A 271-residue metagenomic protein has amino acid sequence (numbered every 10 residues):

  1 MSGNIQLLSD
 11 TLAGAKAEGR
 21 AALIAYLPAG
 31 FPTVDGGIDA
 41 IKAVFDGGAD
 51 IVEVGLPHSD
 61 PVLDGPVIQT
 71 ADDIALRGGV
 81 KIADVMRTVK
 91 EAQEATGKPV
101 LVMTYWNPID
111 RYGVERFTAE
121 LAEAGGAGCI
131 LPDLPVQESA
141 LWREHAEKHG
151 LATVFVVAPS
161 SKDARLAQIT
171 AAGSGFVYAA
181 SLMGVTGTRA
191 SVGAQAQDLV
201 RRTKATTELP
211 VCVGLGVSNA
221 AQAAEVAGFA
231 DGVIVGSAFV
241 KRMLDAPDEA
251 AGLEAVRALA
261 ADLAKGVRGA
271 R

Functional and structural regions predicted by a protein language model:
M1-I24, V89-E94, R271: N-terminal amphipathic alpha-helix/helix-capping segment at the start of soluble metabolic enzymes
S2-G3, A40, F45, I51 (+3 more regions): Active-site beta->alpha loop and helix N-cap motifs at the rims of alpha/beta catalytic domains
G3, V85, R201-L209, S218-G228 (+1 more regions): Alpha/beta catalytic cores of nucleotide-metabolism and tRNA/nucleoside-modifying enzymes
V34-V44, S161-A172, V213, V217-V233: Catalytic cores of alpha/beta
A49-S59, G126-I130, P135, V177-G187 (+2 more regions): Glycine-rich phosphate-binding active-site loops on the catalytic face of alpha/beta enzymes
G65-L101, E144-A158, A194-V211, E254-R271: Alpha-helix-loop-beta-strand connector modules within alpha/beta enzyme cores
T70, G78, V156, L166-A205 (+1 more regions): Glycine/Thr-rich beta-alpha phosphate-binding loop at enzyme active sites
R77-V80, G125-E138, A152-S161, L166-A167 (+1 more regions): Catalytic beta/alpha-barrel core
